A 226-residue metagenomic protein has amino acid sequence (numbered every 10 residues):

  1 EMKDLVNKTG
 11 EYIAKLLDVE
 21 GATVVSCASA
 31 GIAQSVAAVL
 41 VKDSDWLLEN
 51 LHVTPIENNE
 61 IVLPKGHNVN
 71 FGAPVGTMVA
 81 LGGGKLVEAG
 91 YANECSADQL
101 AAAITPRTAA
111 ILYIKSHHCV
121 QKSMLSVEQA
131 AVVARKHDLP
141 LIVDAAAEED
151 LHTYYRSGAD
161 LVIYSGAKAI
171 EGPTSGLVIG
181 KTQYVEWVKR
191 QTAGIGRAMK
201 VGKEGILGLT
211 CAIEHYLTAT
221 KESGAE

Functional and structural regions predicted by a protein language model:
E1, N7-L217: Conserved PLP-enzyme active-site core in the AAT-like
H215-E226: Structural signature of PLP-dependent enzymes
